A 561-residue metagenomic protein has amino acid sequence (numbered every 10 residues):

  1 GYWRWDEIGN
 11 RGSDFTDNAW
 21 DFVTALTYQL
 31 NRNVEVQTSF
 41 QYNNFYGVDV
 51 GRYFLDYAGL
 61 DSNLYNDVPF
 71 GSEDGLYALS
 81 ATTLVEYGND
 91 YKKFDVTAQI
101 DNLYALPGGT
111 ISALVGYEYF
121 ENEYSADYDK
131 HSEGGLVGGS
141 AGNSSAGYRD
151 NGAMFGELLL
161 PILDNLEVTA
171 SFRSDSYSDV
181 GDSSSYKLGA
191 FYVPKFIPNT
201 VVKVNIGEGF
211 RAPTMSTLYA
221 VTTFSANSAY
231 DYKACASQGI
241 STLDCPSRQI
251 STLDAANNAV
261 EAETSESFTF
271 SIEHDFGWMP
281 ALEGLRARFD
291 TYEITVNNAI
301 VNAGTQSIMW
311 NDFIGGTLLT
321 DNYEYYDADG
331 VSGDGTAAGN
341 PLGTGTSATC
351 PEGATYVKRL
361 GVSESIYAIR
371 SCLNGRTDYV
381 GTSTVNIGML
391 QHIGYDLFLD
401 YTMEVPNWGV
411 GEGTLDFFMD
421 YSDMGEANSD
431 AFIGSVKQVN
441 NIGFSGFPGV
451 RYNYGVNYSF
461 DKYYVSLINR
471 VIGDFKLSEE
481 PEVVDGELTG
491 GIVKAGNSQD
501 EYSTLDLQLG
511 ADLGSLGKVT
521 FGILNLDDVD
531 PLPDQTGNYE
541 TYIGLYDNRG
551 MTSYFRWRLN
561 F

Functional and structural regions predicted by a protein language model:
G1, V36-T38, A113-Y117, L158 (+12 more regions): Membrane-embedded beta-strand positions of outer-membrane beta-barrel proteins
G1-N151, I197-T200, G207, R211-E261 (+2 more regions): Surface-exposed, low-complexity loop segments enriched in small/polar and acidic residues
W3-E7, F40-Y46, I100-N102, Y117-S125 (+13 more regions): Transmembrane beta-strands of outer-membrane beta-barrel pores
W20-T24, D90-A98, G152-L158, S184-A190 (+6 more regions): Hydrophobic, lipid-facing positions within transmembrane beta-strands of outer-membrane proteins
R32-V36, L106, I111, Y124 (+6 more regions): Repeated loop/turn-to-beta-strand initiation elements of outer-membrane beta-barrel proteins
D49-V50, A58, G207, F224 (+3 more regions): C-terminal beta-signal and terminal closure region of outer-membrane beta-barrel proteins
S225, G413-D512, D527: C-terminal beta-barrel architecture of Gram-negative outer-membrane proteins
T295-N298, N302, G425-N428, R470-D485 (+1 more regions): C-terminal beta-signal and adjacent terminal beta-strands/loops of Gram-negative outer-membrane beta-barrel proteins
